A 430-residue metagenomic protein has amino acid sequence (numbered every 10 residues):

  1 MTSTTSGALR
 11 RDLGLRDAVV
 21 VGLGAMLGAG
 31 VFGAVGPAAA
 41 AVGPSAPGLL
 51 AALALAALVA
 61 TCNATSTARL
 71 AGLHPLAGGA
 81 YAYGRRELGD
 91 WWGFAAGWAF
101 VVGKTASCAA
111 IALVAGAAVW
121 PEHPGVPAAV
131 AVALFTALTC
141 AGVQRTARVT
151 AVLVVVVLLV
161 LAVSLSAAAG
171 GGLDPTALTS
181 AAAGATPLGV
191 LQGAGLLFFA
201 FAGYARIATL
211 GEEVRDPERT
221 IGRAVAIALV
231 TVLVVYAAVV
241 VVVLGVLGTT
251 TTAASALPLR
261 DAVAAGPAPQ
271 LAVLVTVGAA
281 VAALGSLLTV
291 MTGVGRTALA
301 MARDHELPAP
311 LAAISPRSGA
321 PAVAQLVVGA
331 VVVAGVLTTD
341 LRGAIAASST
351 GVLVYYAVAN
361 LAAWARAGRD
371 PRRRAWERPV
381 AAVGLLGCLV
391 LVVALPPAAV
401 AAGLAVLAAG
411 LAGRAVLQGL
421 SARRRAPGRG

Functional and structural regions predicted by a protein language model:
M1-G36, A40-P47, A60-T61, T65 (+4 more regions): Membrane-interface "cap" regions at the ends of multi-pass membrane proteins
T4-L9, L50, A151-V277: Helix-loop-helix junctions that connect adjacent transmembrane segments in multi-pass membrane transporters
L9, V42-L50, A64-F94, T251-V263 (+1 more regions): Flexible loop linkers connecting adjacent transmembrane helices in multi-pass alpha-helical membrane transporters
A60-V132, T136-C140, A280-A300, Q325 (+1 more regions): Hydrophobic transmembrane alpha-helices that form the core helical bundles of multi-pass secondary transporters
A82-G84, G89, P121, A226-M291 (+1 more regions): TM-loop-TM module centered on a large, flexible mid-protein loop between adjacent transmembrane helices in multi-pass
G116, P124-L173, G184-A185, V225-L229 (+3 more regions): Membrane-interface loop-to-helix entry segments
A118, T136-C140, A162-L165, V240-V242 (+5 more regions): Alpha-helical transmembrane segments of multipass membrane proteins
V149, L311-A322, Y356-V400, V416 (+1 more regions): C-terminal membrane-solvent junction of multi-pass transporters and transport-like membrane proteins
